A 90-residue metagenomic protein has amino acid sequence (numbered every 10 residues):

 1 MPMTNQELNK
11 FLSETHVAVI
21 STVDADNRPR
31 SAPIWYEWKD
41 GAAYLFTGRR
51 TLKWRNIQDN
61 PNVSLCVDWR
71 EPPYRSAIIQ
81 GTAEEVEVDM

Functional and structural regions predicted by a protein language model:
M1-V17, P73, V88: Extreme N-terminal tail/first-helix region
L12-D24, V63-C66: A short, Trp-centered hydrophobic/proline-enriched beta-strand micro-motif
P33-W38: A short, well-structured catalytic beta-strand-centered motif of the EAL phosphodiesterase domain for c-di-GMP
F46-T47: Active-site-adjacent beta-strand anchor residues
R50-M90: Short, structured beta-strand-loop surface elements
